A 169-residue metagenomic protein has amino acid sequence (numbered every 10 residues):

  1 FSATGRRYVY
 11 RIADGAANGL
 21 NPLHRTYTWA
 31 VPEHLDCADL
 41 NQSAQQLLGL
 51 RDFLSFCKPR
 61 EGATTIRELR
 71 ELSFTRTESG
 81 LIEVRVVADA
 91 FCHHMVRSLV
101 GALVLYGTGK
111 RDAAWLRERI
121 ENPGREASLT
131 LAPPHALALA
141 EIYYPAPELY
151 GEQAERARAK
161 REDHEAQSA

Functional and structural regions predicted by a protein language model:
F1-A169: Structured-RNA-binding interfaces characteristic of tRNA pseudouridine synthases
